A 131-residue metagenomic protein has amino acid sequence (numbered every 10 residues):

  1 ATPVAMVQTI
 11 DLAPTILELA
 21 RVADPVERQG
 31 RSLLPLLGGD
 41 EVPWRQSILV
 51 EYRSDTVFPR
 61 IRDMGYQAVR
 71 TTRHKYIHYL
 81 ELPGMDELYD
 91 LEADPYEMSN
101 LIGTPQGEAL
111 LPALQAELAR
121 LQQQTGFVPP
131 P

Functional and structural regions predicted by a protein language model:
A1-T9: A short, structured beta-strand-centered segment in the mid-to-C-terminal lobe of catalytic cores from group-transfer
I10-A13, E18-E87, L91, A109 (+1 more regions): C-terminal cap/loop subdomain of S1 sulfatases and analogous C-terminal strand-loop tails that border
D94: Intrinsically disordered, low-complexity polar regions and short flexible loop motifs
G103: Phosphate-coordinating loops and pocket residues in cytosolic domains that bind phosphorylated ligands
